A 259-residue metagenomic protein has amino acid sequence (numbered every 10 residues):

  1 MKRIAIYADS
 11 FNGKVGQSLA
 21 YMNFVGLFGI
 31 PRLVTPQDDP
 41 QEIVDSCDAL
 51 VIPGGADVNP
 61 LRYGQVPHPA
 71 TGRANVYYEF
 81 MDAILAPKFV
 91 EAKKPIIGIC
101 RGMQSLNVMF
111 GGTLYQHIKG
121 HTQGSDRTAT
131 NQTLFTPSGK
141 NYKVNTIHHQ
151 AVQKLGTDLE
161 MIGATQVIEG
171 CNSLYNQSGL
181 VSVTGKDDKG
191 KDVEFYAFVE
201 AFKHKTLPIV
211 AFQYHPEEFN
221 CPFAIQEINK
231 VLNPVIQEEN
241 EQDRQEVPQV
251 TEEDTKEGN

Functional and structural regions predicted by a protein language model:
M1-I99, V108-Y115, K119-K143, H149 (+3 more regions): N-terminal beta1-alpha1 cap of cysteine-dependent amidohydrolase-like domains
R101-M103: Active-site loop->helix "elbow" adjoining a glycine-rich segment at hydrolase catalytic centers
A211: Catalytic beta-strand/loop module used to bind and position nucleotide/cofactor moieties in cofactor-attachment
